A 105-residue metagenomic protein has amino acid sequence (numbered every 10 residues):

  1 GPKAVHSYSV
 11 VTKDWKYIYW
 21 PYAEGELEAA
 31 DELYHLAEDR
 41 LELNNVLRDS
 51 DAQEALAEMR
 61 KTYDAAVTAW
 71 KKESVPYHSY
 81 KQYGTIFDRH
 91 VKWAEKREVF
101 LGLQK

Functional and structural regions predicted by a protein language model:
G1-E32, A66, E73, R89-H90 (+1 more regions): C-terminal cap/loop subdomain of S1 sulfatases and analogous C-terminal strand-loop tails that border
Y19-W20, N45-L47: Short amphipathic beta-strand/extended segments with alternating polar/hydrophobic composition
D39: Intrinsically disordered, low-complexity polar regions and short flexible loop motifs
V46-K105: Long, internal low-complexity/basic segments
